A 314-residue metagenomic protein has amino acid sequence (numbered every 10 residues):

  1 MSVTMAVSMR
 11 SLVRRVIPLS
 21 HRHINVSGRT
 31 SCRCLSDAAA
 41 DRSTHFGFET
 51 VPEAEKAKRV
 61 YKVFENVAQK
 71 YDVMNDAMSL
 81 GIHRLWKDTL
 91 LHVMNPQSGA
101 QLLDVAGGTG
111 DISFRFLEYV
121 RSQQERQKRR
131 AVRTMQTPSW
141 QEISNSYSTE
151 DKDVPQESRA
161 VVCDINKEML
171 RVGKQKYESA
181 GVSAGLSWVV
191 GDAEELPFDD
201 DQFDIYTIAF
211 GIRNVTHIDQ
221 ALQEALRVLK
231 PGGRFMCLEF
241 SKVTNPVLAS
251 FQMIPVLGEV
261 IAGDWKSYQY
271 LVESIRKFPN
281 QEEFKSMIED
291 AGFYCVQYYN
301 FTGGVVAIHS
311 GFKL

Functional and structural regions predicted by a protein language model:
A6-K62: N-terminal auxiliary segments of SAM/dcSAM-dependent transferases
Q101-L196: Class I SAM-dependent methyltransferase SAM/SAH-binding core
E194-Y206: A short acidic, Gly/Pro-enriched loop at the edge of an enzyme's catalytic core that lines a small-molecule cofactor
D204-I218: A short SAM/SAH-binding and catalytic strip from SAM-dependent methyltransferases
D219-P231: A short glycine-rich, Lys/Arg-flanked "PGG" loop and its adjoining helix->strand segment in the class I
G232-F240: Conserved beta-strand signature within the Rossmann-like core of class I S-adenosyl-L-methionine
S241-A291, Q297: C-terminal alpha-helical "lid/dimerization" subdomain adjacent to the S-adenosyl-L-methionine
A291-L314: Core SAM-dependent methyltransferase catalytic element
